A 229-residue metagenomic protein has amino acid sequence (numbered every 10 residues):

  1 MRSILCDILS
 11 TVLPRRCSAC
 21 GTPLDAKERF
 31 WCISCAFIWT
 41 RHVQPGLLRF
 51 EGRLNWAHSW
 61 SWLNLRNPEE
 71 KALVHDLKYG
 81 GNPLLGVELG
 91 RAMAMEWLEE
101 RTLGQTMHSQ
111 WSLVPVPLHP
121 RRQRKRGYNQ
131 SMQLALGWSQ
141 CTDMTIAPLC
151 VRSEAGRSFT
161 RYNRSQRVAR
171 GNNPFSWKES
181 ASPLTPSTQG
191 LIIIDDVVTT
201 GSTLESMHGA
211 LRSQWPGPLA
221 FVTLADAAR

Functional and structural regions predicted by a protein language model:
M1-R229: Glycine-rich phosphate/pyrophosphate-handling loop used in enzymes and phosphotransfer proteins
